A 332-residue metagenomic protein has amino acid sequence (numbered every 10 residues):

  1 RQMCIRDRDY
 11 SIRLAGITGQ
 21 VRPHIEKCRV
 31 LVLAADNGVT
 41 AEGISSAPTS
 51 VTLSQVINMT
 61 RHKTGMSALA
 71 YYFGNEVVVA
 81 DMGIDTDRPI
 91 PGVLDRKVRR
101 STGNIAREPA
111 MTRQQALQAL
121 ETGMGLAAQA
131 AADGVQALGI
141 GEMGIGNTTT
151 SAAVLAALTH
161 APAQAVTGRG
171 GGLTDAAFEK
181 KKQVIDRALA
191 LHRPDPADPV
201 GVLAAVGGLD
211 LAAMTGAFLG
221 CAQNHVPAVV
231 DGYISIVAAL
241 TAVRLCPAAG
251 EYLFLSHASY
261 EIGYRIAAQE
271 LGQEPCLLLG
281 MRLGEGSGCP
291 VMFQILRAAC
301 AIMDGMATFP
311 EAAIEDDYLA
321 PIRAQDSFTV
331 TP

Functional and structural regions predicted by a protein language model:
R1-I5: Short, small-residue-biased leader/transition segments that mark boundaries at the very start of proteins
H24-I90: Active-site cofactor/substrate anionic-group-binding motifs, chiefly glycine- and Lys/Arg-rich phosphate-binding loops
T40-A41, I140, I145-A152, L211-T215 (+2 more regions): Short glycine/serine/threonine-rich phosphate/pyrophosphate-binding segments that cradle anionic phosphate groups
A47-L53, A153-A165, L245-E251, A298-A301: A glycine- and small-aliphatic-rich helix-loop capping segment at beta-alpha/alpha-beta transitions that lines
R99-T148, A152-P162, G170-A177: Glycine-rich, mobile lid/loop segments that gate access to catalytic sites or pores
L138, T149-A213: Phosphate/pyrophosphate-binding betaalpha-module
G216-L255, E274-R282: Hydrophobic alpha-helical bundle architecture
E261-I314, R323: Internal helix-turn-beta structural module
